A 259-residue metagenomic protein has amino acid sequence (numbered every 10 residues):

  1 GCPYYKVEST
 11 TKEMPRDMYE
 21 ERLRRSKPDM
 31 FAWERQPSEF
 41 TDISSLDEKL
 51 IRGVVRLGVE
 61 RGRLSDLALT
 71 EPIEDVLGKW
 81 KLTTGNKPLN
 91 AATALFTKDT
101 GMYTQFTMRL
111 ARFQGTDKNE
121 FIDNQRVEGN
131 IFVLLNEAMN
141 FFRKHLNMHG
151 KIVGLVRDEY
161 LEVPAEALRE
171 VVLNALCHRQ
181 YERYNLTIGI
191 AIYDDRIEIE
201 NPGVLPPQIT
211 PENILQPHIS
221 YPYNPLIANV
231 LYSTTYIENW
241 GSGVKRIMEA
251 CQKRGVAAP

Functional and structural regions predicted by a protein language model:
G1-P259: Conserved N-terminal catalytic/coupling substructures associated with nucleotide/phosphate chemistry
